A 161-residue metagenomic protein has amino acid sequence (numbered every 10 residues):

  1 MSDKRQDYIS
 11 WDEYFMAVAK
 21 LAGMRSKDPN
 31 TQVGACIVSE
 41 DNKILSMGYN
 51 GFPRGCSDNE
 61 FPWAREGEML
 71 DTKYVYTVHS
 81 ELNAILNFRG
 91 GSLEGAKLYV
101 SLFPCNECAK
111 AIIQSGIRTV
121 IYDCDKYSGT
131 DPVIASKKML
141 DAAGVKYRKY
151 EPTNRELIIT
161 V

Functional and structural regions predicted by a protein language model:
M1-V161: Zinc-dependent deaminase catalytic domain
